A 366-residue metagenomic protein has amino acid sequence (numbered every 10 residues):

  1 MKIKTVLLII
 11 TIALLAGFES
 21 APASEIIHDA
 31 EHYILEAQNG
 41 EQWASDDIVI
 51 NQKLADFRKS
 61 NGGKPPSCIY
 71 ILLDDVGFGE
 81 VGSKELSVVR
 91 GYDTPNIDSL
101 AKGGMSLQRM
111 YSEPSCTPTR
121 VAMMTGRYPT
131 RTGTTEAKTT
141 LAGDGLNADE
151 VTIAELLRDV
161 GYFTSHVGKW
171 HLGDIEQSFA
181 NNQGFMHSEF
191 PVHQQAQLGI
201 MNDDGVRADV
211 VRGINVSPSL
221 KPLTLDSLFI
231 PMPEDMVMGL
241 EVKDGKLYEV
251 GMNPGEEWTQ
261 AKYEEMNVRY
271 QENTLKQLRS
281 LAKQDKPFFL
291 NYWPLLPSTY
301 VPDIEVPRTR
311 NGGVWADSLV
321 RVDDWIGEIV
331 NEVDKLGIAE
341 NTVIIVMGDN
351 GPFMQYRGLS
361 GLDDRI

Functional and structural regions predicted by a protein language model:
M1-T5: Positively charged n-region of N-terminal signal peptides that target proteins for export
V6-L14: Sec-dependent N-terminal signal peptides
L14-I366: Formylglycine-dependent sulfatase
